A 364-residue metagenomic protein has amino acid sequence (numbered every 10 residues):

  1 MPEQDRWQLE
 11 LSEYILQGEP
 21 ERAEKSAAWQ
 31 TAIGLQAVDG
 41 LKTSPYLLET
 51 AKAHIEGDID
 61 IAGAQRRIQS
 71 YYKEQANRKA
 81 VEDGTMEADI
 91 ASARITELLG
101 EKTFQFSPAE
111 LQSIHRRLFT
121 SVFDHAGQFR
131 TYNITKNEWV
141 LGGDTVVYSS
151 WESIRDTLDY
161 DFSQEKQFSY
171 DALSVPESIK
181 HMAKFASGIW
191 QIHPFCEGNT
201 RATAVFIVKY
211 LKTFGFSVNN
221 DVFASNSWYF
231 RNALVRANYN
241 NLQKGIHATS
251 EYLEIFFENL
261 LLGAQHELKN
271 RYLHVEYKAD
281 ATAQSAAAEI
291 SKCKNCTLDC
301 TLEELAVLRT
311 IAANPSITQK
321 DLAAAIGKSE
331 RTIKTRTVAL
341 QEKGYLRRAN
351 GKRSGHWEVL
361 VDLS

Functional and structural regions predicted by a protein language model:
M1-S364: FIC/Doc superfamily catalytic core
